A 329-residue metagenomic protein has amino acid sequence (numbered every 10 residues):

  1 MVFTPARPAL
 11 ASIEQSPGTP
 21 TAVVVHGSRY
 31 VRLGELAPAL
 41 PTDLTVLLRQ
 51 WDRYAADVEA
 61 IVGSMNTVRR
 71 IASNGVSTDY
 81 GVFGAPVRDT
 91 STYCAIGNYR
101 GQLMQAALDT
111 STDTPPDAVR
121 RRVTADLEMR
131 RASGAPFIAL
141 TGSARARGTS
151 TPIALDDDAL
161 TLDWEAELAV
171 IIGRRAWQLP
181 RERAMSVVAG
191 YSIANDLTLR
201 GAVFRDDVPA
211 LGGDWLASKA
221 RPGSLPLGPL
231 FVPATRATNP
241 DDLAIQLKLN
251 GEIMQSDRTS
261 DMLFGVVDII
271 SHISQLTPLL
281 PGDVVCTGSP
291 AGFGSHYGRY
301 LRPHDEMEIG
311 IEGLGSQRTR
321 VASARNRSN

Functional and structural regions predicted by a protein language model:
V2-A37, P222, P229, A291-N329: Charged, cofactor-coupling segments
V2-I13, T45-L249: Active-site microenvironments in enzyme catalytic cores
T21-V62: N-terminal cap/recognition module
R88, C94, L280, R302-P303: Residue-level recognition of short, solvent-exposed, well-ordered loop/turn junctions that link secondary-structure
R147-T149, L279-H296, I309-E312: Conserved metal-binding segment of the jelly-roll/cupin
T161, P278, Y300-L301: Residue-level "contact hotspot" at macromolecular interaction interfaces
P229, I253-L279, G294: Glycine-rich active-site loops that engage anionic ligands at enzyme catalytic sites
